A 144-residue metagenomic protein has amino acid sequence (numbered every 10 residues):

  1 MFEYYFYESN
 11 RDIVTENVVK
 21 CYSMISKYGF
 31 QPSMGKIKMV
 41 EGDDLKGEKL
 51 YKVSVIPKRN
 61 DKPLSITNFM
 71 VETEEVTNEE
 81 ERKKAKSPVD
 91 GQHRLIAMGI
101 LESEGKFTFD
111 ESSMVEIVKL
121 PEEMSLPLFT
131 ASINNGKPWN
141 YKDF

Functional and structural regions predicted by a protein language model:
M1-K83, S113-K119: N-terminal leader or domain-start segments enriched in small/polar residues
Y51-F144: Basic- and aromatic-enriched surface patches that contact anionic nucleotides/nucleic acids
